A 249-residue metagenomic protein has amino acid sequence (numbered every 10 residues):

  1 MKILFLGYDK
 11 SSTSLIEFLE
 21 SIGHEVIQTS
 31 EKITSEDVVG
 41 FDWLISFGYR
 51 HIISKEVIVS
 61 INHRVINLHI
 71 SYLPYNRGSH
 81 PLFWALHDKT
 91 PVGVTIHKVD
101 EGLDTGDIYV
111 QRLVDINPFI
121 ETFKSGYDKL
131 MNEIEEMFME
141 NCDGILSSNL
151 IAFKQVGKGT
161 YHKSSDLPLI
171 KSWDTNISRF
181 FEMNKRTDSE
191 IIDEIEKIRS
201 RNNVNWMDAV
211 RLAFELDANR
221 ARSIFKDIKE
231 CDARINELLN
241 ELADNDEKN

Functional and structural regions predicted by a protein language model:
M1-K185: One-carbon transfer enzymes
K185-M207, R211: N-terminal acidic leader/helix
R211-R222: Amphipathic alpha-helical segments that form the core helices of the histone-fold
R220-D246: Short, charged early-sequence alpha-helical segments and their helix-coil boundaries
